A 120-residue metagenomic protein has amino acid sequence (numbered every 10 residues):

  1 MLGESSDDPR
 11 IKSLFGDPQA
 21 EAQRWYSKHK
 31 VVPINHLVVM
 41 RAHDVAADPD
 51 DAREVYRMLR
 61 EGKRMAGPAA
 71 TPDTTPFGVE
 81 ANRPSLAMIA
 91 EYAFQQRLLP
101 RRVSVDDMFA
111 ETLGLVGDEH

Functional and structural regions predicted by a protein language model:
M1-R64: Pocket-lining segment of extracytoplasmic ligand-binding domains
K12-S13, R24, V38, H43 (+4 more regions): Flexible, active-site-adjacent loop/turn segments at secondary-structure boundaries
L14-G16, A20-E21, S27, V31 (+6 more regions): Alpha-helical context
V39, D44-L98: Secondary-structure end/capping motifs
R83, I89-H120: Long, low-complexity C-terminal extensions of enzymes
